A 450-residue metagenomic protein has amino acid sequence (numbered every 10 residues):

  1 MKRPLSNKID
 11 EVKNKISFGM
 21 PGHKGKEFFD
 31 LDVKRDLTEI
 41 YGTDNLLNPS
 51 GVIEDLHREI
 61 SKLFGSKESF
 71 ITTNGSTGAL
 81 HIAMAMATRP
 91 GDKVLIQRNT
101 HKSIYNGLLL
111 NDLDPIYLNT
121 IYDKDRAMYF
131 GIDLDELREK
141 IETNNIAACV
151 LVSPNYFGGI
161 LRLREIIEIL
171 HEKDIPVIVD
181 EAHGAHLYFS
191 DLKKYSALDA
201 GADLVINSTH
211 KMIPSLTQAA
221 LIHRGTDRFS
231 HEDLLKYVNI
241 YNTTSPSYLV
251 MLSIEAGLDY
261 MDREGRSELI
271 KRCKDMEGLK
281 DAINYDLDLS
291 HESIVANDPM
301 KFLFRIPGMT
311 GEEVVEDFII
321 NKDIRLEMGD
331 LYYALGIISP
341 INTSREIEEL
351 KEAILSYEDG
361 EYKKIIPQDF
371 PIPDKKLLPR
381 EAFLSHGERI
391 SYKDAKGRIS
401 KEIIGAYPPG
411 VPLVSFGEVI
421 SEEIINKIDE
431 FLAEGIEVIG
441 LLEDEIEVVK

Functional and structural regions predicted by a protein language model:
M1-G51, I175: N-terminal "arm"/small-domain region of PLP-dependent enzymes with the aminotransferase-like
K2-K8, E27-F29, S76-L289, I306: Conserved PLP-enzyme active-site core in the AAT-like
V33, L37-G75, N99: Conserved N-terminal alpha-helix of the aminotransferase class I/II PLP-enzyme fold
F70, I116-L118, E327: General small-molecule cofactor/ligand-binding pocket signal
F70-T72, C149-V152, I337: Short glycine-rich or small-residue beta-strand-to-loop segments that form or flank ligand, phosphate, metal/Fe-S
N284-F416, E422-I439: Conserved C-terminal alpha-helix-loop-beta "cap" of PLP-dependent enzymes that closes/shapes the active-site mouth
E437-K450: Charge-dense polyanion-binding interfaces
